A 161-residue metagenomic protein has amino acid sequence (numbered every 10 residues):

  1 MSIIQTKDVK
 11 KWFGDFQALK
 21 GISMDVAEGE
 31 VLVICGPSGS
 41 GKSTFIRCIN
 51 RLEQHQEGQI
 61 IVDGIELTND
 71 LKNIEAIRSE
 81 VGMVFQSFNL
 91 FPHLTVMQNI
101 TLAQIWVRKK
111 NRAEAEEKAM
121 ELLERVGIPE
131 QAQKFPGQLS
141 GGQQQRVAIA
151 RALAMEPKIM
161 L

Functional and structural regions predicted by a protein language model:
S2-L161: ABC family nucleotide-binding domain
